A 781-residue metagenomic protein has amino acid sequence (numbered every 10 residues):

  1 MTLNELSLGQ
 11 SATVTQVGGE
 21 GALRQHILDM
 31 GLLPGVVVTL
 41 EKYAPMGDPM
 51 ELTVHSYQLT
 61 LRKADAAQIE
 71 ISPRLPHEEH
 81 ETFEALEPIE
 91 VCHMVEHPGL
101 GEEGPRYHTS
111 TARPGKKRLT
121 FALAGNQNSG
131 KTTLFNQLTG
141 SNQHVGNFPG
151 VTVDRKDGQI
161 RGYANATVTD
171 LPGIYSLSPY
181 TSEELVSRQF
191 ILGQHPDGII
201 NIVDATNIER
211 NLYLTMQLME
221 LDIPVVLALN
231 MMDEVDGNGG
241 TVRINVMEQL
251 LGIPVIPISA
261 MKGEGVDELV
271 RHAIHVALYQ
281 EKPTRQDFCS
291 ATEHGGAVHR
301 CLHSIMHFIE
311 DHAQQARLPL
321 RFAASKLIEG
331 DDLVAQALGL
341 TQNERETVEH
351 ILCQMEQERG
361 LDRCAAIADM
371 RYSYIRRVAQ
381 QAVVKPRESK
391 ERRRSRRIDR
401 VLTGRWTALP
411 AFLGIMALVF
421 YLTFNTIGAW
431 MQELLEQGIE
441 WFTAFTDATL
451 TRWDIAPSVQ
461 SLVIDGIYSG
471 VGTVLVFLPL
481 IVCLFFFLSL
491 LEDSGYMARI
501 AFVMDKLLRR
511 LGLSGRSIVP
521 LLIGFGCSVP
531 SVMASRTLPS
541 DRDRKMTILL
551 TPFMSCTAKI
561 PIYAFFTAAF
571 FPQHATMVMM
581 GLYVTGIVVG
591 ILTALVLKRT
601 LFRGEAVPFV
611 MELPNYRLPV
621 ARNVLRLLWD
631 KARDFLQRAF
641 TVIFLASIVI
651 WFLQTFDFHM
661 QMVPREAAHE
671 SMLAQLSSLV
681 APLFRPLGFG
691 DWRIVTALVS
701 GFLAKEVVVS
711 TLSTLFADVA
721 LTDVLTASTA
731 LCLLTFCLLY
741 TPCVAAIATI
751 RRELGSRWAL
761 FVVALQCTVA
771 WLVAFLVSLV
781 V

Functional and structural regions predicted by a protein language model:
M94-S176: Conserved G1/Walker A P-loop phosphate-binding module
Y163, R188-V255, I562: Conserved C-terminal guanine-recognition region of P-loop GTPase G domains, centered on the G4
V226, D236-E388: Alpha-helical transmembrane helix bundles of large polytopic membrane transport and channel proteins
E358, A365-A366, K385, T426-I467 (+4 more regions): Extended, low-charge hydrophobic alpha-helical regions
L402-F502: Core alpha-helical transmembrane segments of integral membrane proteins
A411-L422, L484-S489, T567-A569, Y583-V596 (+3 more regions): Hydrophobic core segments of alpha-helical transmembrane domains in multi-pass membrane transport and ion-translocation
Q437, W441-F445, A498-S528, R603-L627 (+1 more regions): Juxtamembrane inter-helical linkers in multi-pass membrane proteins
F553, T557-M580, A745-G755, A774-V781: Transmembrane helix-loop junctions at the membrane interface of multipass transporters and ion channels
